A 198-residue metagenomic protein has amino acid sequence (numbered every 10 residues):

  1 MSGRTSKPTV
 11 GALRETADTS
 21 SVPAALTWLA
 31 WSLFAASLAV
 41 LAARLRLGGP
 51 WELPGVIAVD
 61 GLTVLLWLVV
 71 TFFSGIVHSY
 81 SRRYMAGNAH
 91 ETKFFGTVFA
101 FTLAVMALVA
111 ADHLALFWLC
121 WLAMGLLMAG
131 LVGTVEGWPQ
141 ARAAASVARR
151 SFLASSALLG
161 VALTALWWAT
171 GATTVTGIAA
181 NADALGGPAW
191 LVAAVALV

Functional and structural regions predicted by a protein language model:
M1-V198: ...captures the hydrophobic TM-helix bundle architecture rather than a specific catalytic motif, and can also fire on
